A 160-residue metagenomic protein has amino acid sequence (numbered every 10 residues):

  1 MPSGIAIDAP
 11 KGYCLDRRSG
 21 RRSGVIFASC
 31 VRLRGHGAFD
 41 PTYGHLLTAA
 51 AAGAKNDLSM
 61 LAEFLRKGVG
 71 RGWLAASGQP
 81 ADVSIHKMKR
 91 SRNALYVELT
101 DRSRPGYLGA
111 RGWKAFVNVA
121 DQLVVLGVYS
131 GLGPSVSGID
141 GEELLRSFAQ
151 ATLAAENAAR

Functional and structural regions predicted by a protein language model:
M1-G35: N-terminal "mature-domain start" segment
A9, D57-L61, D140-L144, F148: Stable alpha-helical elements in mature extracytoplasmic
K11, S19-R21, L99-S103, V128-L132: A mature extracytoplasmic/lumenal domain signature
K11-G12, R90-N93, V117-L123: Short, solvent-exposed coil/turn segments at beta-strand boundaries
R17, L65-W73, F148-A159: Sec/Tat-exported extracytoplasmic proteins
I26-A110: Conserved polar/disulfide-associated segments of primarily extracytoplasmic proteins
A110-N118: Short, surface-exposed beta-strand/loop micro-motifs that present aromatic residues
L123-R160: Surface-exposed amphipathic alpha-helical segments
